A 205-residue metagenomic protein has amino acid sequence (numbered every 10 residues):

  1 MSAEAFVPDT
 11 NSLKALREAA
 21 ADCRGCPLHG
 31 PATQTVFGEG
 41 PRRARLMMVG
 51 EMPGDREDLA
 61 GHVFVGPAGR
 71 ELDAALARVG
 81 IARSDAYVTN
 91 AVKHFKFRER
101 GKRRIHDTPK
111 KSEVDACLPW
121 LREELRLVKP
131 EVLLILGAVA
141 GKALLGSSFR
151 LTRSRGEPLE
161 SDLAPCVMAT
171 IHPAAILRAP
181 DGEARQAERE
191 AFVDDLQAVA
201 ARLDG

Functional and structural regions predicted by a protein language model:
M1-G205: A polyanion-binding, active-site-adjacent surface
